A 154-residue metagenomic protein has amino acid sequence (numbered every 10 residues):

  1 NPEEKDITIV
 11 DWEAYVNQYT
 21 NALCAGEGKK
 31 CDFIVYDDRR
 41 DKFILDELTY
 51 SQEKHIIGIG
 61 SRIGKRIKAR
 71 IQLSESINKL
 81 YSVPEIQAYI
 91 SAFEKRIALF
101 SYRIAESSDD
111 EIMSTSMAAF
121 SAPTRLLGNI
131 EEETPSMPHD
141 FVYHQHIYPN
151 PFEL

Functional and structural regions predicted by a protein language model:
N1-G28: Basic, amphipathic N-terminal segments that precede the first structured/catalytic domain
V16-Q18, K79, Q87-E94, E132-H146: Electrostatic, structured charged patches in enzyme active sites and in nucleic-acid/phosphate-binding
A22-A25, S51-K54, A105-D110: Short acidic, S/G/P-rich loop/turn micro-motifs used as interaction or catalytic elements
E27-Y36, A69: Catalytic centers of nucleases
F33-V35, K42-E53: Conserved catalytic cores of phosphodiester-cleaving nucleases, focusing on short active-site segments
T49-I63: A solvent-exposed, charged loop/short amphipathic helix patch at secondary-structure junctions
G60-R103: Catalytic cores of nucleic-acid endonucleases
I97-L154: Short, low-complexity, polybasic intrinsically disordered segments
